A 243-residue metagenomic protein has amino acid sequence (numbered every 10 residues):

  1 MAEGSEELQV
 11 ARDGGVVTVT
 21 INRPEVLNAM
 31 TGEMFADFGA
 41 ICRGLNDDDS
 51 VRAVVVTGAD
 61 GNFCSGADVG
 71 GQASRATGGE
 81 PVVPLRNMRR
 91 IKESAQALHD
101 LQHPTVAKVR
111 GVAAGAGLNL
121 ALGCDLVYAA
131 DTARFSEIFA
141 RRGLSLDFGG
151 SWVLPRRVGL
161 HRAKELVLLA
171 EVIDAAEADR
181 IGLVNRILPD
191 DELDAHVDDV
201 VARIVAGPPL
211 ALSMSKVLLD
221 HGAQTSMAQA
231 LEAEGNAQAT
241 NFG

Functional and structural regions predicted by a protein language model:
M1-A59, Q96: Conserved CoA-thioester-binding segment of acyl-CoA-metabolizing enzymes
V19, R23, F38, V56 (+6 more regions): Terminal peptide-recognition signature
M34-D37, N87-R90, L193, E234: Hydrophobic alpha-helical membrane-association signature
S50, G58-A97, A113, G143 (+1 more regions): Glycine- (often His-adjacent) and acidic-residue-rich active-site loop that binds/positions the CoA thioester
Q96-L212, N236-A239, G243: Crotonase-fold acyl-CoA enzyme core
K216-T225: Short, charged, surface-exposed hinge/linker loops at domain edges that act as mobile lids or interdomain connectors
